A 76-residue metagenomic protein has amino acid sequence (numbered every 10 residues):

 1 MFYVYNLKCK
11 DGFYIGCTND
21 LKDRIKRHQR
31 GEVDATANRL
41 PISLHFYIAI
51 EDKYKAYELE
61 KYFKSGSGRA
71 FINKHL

Functional and structural regions predicted by a protein language model:
M1-V33, A37-L40, L44-S65, R69 (+1 more regions): GIY-YIG nuclease catalytic motif and its immediate N-terminal context
